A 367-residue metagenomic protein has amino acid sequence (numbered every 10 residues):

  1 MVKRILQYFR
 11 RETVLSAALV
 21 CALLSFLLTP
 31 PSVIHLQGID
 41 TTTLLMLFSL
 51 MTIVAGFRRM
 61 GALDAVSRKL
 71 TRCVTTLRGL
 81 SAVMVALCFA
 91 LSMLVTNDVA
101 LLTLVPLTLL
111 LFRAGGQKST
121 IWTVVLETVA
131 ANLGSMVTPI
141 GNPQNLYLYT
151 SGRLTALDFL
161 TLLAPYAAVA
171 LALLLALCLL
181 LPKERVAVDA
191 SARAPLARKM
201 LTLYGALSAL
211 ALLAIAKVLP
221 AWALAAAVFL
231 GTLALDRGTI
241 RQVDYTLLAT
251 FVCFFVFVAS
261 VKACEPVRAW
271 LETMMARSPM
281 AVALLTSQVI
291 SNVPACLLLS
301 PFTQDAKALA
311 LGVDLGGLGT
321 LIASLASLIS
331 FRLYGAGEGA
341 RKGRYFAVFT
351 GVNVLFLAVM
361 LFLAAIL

Functional and structural regions predicted by a protein language model:
V2-L28, I39-T52, M200-L210, V218-L233 (+1 more regions): Hydrophobic mid-bilayer segments of alpha-helices in multi-pass membrane transport proteins, especially secondary
E12-L15, T41-T42, R68-G79, T120-V129 (+4 more regions): Cytoplasmic-side transmembrane-helix entry/capping segments in multi-pass membrane proteins
G38, M60, D64-K69, L207-Q304: Transmembrane helical segments that form the transport core of multi-pass membrane transport proteins
D40-T43, R72-V85, A114-T123, K199-T202 (+2 more regions): Membrane-interfacial loop-to-helix junctions in multi-pass transporters
A86, A90-L133, L297-L311, G339-G343 (+1 more regions): Hydrophobic transmembrane alpha-helices that form the pore/transport pathway of multi-pass ion and small-solute
S92-L102, I121-G152, N292-C296, L309-G335: Alpha-helical transmembrane segments and, especially, the helix-loop junctions at the ends of these helices
F159-G238, F346-V359: Core mid-bundle transmembrane helix pairs that form the ion/substrate translocation pathway in diverse multi-pass
L160-L171, A281-L367: C-terminal transmembrane helix pair
